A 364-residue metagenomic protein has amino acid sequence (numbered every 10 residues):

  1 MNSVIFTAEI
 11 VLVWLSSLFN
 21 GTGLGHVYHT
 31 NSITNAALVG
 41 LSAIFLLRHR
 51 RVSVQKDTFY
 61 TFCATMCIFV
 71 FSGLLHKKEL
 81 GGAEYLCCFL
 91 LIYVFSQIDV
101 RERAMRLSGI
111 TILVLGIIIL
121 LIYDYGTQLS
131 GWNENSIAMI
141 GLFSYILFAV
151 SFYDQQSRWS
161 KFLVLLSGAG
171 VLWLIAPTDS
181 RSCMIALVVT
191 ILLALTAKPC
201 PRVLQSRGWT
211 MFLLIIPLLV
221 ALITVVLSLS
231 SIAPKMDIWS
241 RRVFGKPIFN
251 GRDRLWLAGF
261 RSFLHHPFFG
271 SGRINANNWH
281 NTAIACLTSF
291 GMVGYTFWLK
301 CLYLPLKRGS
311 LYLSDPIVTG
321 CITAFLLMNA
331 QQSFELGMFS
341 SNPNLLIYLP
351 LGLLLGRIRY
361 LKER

Functional and structural regions predicted by a protein language model:
M1-I10, R50-A64, R103-I110, S160-V164 (+1 more regions): Membrane-interfacial loop-to-transmembrane alpha-helix junctions, especially the N-terminal start
M1-R48, A64-H76, G81-Y85, L121-Q128 (+2 more regions): N-terminal signal-anchor transmembrane segment
M1-V4, Q155, W159, P350-R364: A juxtamembrane structural motif centered on a specific transmembrane helix
L15-V27, F290, I317-I358: Membrane helix-loop boundary segments at the extracytoplasmic
V39-S42, C67, L86-F89, V94-G126 (+3 more regions): Alpha-helical transmembrane segments of multi-pass inner-membrane proteins
R48-Y60, M292-N329, L351, R357-I358: Hydrophobic transmembrane alpha-helices and their immediate junctions
V203-G208, V220-R254: Flexible juxtamembrane loops connecting transmembrane helices in multi-pass membrane enzymes that build or modify
I238-N278, A283-C286, F290-F297: TM-adjacent membrane-interface loops and short helices in multi-pass inner/ER membrane proteins
